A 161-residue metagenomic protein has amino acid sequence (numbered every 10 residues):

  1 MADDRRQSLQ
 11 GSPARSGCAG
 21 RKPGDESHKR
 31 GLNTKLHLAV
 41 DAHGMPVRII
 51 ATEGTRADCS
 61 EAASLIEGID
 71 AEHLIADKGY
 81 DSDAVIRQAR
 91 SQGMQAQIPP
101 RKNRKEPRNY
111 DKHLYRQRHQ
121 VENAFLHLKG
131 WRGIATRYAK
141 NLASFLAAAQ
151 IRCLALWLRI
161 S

Functional and structural regions predicted by a protein language model:
M1-R101, R152-A155: Polybasic low-complexity intrinsically disordered regions
D4, S27, I69, K105 (+4 more regions): Residue-level signal for pocket-adjacent positions within structured domains
I50, I75, R108-Y115, Y138: Short, glycine/charged-rich beta-strand-loop motifs at protein surfaces that mediate ligand recognition and catalysis
G79, K102-K105, N141-F145: Small/polar glycine-rich anion-binding or flexible loop at a beta-alpha turn
I86-G93, K112-S161: Basic, amphipathic alpha-helical segments enriched in Lys/Arg and hydrophobic/aromatic residues
M94-L114: RNase H-like polynucleotidyl transferase catalytic core
